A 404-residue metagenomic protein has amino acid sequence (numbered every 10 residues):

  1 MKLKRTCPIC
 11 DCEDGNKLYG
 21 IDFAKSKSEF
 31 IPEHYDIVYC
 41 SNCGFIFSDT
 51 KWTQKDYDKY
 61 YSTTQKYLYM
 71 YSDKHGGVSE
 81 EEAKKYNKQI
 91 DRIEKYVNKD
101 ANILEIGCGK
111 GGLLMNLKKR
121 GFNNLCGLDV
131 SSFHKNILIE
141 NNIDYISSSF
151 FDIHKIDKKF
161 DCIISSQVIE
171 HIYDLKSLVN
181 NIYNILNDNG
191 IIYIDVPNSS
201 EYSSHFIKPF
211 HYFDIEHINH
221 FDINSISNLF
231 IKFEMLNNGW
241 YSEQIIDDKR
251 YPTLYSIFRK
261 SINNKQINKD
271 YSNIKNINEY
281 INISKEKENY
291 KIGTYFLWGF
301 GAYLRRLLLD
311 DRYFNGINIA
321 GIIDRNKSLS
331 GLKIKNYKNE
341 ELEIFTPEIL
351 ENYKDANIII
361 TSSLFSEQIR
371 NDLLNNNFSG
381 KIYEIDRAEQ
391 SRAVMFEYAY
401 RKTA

Functional and structural regions predicted by a protein language model:
M1-K158, C162-S166, K176-V179, Y251-S256 (+4 more regions): Conserved N-terminal segment of class I S-adenosyl-L-methionine
N16-D22, M235-I246: Conserved S-adenosyl-L-methionine
G20, I194-F230: Short, glycine-/aromatic-enriched active-site segment of Class I SAM-dependent methyltransferases
F122, N187-G190, F378-G380: A short helix->loop->beta-strand "cap" motif at the edges of active sites that frequently abuts
Q167-H171: A short His-aromatic
Y173-S177, S204: Short N-terminal helix/helix-N-cap motif within the alpha/beta-hydrolase-1
K176-I191: A short glycine-rich, Lys/Arg-flanked "PGG" loop and its adjoining helix->strand segment in the class I
R250-D355, I359-A404: Hydrophobic, well-ordered beta-alpha structural blocks that scaffold small-molecule cofactor pockets
